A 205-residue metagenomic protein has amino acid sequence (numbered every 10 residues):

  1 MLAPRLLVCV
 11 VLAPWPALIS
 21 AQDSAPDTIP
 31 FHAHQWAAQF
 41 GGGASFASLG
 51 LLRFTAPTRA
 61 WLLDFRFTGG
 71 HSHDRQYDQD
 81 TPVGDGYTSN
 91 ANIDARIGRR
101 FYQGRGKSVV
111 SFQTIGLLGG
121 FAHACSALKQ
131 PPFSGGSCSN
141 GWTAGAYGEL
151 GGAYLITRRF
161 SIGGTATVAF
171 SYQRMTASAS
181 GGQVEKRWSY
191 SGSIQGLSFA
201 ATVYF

Functional and structural regions predicted by a protein language model:
M1-F31: Cleavable N-terminal export/targeting peptides
L12, I29-F31, G42, F54 (+1 more regions): Sterically constrained small-residue positions within well-ordered secondary structures of folded domains
S24-P26, E149, K186: A generic local structural motif
P30-S45, A60-T68: Transmembrane beta-strand segments that form the barrel wall of outer-membrane beta-barrel proteins
A33, W142-A144, W188-I194: A broad structural signal for short, well-ordered beta-strand segments within beta-sheet-rich domains
F46-L52: Short secondary-structure capping/turn segments at boundaries of alpha-helices and beta-strands
L52-E149, Y154-F160, Q195-Y204: Gram-negative (and chloroplast) outer-membrane scaffold detector with strong preference for beta-barrel transmembrane
I156-F205: Predominantly the C-terminal beta-signal and adjacent terminal strand-loop region of outer-membrane beta-barrel
